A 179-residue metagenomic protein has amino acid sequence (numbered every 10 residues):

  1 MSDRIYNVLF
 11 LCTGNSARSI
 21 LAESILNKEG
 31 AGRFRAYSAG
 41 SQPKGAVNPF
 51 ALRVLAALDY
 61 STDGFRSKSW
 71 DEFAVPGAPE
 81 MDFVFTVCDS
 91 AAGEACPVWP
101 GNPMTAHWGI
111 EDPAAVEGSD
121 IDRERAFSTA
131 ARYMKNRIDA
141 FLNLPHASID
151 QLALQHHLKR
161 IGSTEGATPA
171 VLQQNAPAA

Functional and structural regions predicted by a protein language model:
S2-A179: Short polar/charged helix/loop
